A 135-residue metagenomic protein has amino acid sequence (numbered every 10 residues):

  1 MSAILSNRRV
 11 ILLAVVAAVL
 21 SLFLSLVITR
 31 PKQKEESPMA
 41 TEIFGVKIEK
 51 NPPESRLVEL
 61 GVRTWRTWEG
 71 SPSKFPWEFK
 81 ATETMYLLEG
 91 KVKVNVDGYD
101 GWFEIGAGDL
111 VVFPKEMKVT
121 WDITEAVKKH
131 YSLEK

Functional and structural regions predicted by a protein language model:
M1-N7: Short, Lys/Arg-rich N-terminal segment immediately upstream of the first membrane anchor
N7-Q33: Terminal signal-anchor or tail-anchor transmembrane helices that tether membrane-associated enzymes to cellular
E36-V46: Predominantly extracellular/luminal regions of secreted and cell-surface proteins, especially disulfide-bonded
K50-P53, G61-K80, P114-K115: Conserved short histidine dyad/triad with adjacent acidic residue
W77, V94, K129-S132: Short hydrophobic/aromatic-rich beta-strand segments that constitute the beta-sheet cores of beta-sandwich/beta-barrel
F79-V94: Short, conserved beta-strand element in jelly-roll/cupin
D97-E116: Short acidic-glycine-tyrosine-enriched beta hairpin
K115-K135: Ligand-binding loop in jelly-roll beta-barrel domains
